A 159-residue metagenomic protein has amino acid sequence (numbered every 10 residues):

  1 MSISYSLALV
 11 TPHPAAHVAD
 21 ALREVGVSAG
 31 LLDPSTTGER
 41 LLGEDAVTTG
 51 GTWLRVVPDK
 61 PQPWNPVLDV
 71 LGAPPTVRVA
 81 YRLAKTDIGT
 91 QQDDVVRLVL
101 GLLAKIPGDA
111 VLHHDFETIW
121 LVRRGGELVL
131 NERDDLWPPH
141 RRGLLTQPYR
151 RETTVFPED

Functional and structural regions predicted by a protein language model:
M1-G43, T154-D159: Short, extreme N-terminal segment that most often corresponds to the first beta-strand
I3, W64-P66, R97: Sparse, context-dependent recognition of short Cys/His-centered cofactor- or disulfide-binding micro-motifs
A8-A19, R23, R82-A110: Charged, amphipathic alpha-helical segments and their flanking helix caps
P12-P14, P34, P58-P66, P74-P75 (+4 more regions): Proline-rich intrinsically disordered, low-complexity coils
D20, D33, D45, D59 (+7 more regions): Acidic-enriched, low-complexity/disordered segments with a strong bias for Aspartate over Glutamate
S28-G89, V122-R124, N131: Short, intrinsically disordered low-complexity segments
R97, G101-D159: Acidic, proline/glycine-rich low-complexity IDRs
